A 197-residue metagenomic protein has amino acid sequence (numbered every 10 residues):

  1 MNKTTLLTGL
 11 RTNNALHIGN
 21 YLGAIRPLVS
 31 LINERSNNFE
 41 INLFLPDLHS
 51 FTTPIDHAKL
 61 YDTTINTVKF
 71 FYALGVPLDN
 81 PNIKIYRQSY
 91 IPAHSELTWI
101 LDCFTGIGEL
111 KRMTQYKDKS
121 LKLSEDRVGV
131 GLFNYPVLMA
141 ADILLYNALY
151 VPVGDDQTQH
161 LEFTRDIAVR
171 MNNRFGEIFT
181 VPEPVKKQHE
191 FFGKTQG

Functional and structural regions predicted by a protein language model:
N2-A141: N-terminal Rossmann-like or analogous alpha/beta NTP/dinucleotide-binding catalytic cores that position adenine
K117-G197: Active-site cores that bind ATP or allylic diphosphates and position pyrophosphate for catalysis
